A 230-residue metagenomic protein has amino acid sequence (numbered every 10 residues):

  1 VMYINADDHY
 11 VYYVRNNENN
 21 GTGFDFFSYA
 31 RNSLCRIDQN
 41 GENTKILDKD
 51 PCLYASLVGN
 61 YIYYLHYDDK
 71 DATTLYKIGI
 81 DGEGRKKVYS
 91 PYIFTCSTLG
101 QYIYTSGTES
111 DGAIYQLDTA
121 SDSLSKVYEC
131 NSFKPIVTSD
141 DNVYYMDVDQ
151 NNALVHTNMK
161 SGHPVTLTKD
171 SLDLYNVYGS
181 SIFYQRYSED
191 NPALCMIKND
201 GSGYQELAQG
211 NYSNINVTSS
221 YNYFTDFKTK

Functional and structural regions predicted by a protein language model:
V1-D7, D50-G59, S90-G100, N131-D140 (+2 more regions): Repeated scaffold domains used in trafficking and secretory/extracellular systems, primarily beta-propellers
V1-N19, F26-C35, N40, T44-K45: N-terminal "mature head" segments of proteins
D7, N40, V58, D81 (+6 more regions): Acidic/polar residues in short coil/turn loops that connect beta-strands within repeat-based beta-sheet scaffolds
Y12-V14, Y63-L65, Y104-S106, Y144-M146 (+2 more regions): Residue position within the beta-strands of beta-propeller blades
N20-R31, Y67-T73, G107-G112, D147-N152 (+2 more regions): Short, solvent-exposed loop/turn segments at conserved positions within beta-propeller repeat blades
N32-R36, I62, L75-K77, G112-Q116 (+6 more regions): Hydrophobic beta-strand positions in blades of beta-propellers and related beta-sheet-rich domains
I37-E42, G79-E83, L117-D122, T157-G162 (+1 more regions): Short loop/turn segments that connect beta-strands within beta-propeller blades
E42-D48, E83-Y89, S123-Y128, G162-T168 (+1 more regions): A short beta-strand motif characteristic of beta-propeller blades
